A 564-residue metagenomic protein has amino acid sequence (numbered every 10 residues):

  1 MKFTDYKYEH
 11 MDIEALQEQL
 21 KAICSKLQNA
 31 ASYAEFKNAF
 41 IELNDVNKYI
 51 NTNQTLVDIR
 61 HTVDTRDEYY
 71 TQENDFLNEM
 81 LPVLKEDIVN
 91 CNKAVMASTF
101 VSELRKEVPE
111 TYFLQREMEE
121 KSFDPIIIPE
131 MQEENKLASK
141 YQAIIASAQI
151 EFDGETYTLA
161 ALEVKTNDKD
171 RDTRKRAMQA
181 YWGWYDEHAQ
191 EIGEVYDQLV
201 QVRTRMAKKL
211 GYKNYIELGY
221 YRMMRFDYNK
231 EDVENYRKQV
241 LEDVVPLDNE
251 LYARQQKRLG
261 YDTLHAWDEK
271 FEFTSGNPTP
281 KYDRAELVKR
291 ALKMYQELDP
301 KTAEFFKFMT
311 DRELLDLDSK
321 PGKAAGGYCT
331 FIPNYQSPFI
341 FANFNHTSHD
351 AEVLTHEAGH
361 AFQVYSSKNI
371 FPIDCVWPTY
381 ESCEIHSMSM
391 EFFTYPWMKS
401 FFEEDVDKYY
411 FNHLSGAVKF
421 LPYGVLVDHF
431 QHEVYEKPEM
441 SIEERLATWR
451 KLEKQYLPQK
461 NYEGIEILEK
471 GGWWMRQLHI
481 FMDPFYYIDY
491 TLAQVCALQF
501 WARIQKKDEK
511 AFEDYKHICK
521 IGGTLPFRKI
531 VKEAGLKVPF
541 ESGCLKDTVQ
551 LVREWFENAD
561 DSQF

Functional and structural regions predicted by a protein language model:
M1-N277, R290: A well-structured
F113, E117, L354, F362 (+6 more regions): C-terminal, non-catalytic "cap/extension" segments appended to globular domains
E242-D243, S367, P378-V406, H413-S415 (+3 more regions): Post-HExxH zinc-binding segment in Zn-dependent metallohydrolases
T279-R284, Y335-T355: Short pre-active-site segment immediately N-terminal to the catalytic Zn-binding motif
P280-Y282, L315-S337: Catalytic zinc-binding patch centered on the HExxH motif and its immediate surroundings that defines zinc-dependent
D283-A303: Carboxylate/His-rich catalytic cores and anion/metal-binding grooves
F339-N343, I370-Y380, Y409-S415, V434-Y435: Short beta-alpha connecting loops at secondary-structure transitions that line or flank enzyme active sites
G359-I373, F393: Catalytic Zn2+-binding segment of zinc metalloproteases
